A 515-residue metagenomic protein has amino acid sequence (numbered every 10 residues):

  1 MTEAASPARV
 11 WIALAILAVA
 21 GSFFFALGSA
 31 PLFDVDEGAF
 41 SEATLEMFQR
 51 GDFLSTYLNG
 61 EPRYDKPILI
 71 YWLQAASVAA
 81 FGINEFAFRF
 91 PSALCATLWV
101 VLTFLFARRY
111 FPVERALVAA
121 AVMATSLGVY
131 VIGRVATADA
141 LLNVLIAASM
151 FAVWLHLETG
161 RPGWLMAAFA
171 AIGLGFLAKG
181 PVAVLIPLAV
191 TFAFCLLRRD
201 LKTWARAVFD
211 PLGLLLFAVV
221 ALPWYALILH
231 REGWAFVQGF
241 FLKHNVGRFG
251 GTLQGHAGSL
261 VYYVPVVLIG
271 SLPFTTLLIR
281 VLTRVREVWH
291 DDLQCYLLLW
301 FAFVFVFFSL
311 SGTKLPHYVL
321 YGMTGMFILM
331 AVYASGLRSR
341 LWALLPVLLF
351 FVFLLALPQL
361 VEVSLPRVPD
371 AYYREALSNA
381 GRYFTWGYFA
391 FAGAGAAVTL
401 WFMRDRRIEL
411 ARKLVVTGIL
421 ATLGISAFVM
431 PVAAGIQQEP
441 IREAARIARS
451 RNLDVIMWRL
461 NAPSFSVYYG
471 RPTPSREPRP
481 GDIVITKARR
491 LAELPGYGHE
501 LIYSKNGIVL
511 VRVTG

Functional and structural regions predicted by a protein language model:
T2-A4, M166, F249, V281-G515: Membrane-embedded architecture of ER/inner-membrane glycosylation machinery
T2-W342, S504-V509: Membrane-integral, polyisoprenol-dependent glycosyltransferases of the GT-C/oligosaccharyltransferase superfamily
